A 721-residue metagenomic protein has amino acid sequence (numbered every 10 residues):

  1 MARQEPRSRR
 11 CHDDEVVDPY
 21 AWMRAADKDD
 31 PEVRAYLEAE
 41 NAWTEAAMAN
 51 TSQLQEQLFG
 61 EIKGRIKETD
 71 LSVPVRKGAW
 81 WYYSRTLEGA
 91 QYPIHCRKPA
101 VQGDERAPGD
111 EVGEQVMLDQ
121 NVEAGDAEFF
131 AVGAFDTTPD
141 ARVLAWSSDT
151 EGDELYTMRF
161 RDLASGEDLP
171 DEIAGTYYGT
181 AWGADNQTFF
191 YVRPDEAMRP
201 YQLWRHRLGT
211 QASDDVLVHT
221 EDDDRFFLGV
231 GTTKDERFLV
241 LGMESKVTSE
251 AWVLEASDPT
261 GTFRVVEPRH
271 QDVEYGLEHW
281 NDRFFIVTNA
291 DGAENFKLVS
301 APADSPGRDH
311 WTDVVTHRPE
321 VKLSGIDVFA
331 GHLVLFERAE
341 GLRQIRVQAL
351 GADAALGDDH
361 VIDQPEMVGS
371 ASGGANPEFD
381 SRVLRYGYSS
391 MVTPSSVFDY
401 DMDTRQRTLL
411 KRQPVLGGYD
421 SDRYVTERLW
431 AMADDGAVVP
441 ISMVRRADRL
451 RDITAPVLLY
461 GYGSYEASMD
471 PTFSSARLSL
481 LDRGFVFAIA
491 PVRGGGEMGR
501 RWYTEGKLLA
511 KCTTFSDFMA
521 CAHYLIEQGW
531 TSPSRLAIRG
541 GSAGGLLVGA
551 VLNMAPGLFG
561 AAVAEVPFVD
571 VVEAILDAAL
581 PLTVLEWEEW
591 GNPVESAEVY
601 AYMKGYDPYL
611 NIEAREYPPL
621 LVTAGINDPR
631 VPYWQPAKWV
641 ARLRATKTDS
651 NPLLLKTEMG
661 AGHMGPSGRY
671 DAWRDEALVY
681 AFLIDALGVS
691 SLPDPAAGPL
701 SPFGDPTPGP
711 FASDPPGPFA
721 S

Functional and structural regions predicted by a protein language model:
P31-D136, S147, F226-H279, S324-G325 (+6 more regions): Non-catalytic accessory segments flanking enzyme active sites
W81, L144-W146, F189, L239 (+3 more regions): Hydrophobic beta-strand positions that form the internal "hydrophobic ladder" of WD40/Gbeta-like beta-propeller blades
T86-P93, A124-F129, S148-T157, E172-G175 (+7 more regions): A flexible loop/linker signature enriched in serine peptidases of the S9 family
R97-P99, R159-L163, W204-G209, V253-A256 (+2 more regions): Beta-propeller blade signature
E114, Q120, D162-G175, T210-D222 (+3 more regions): Blade-edge beta-strand/turn elements of extracellular beta-propeller and related beta-sheet repeat scaffolds
M117-T138, S147-D153, A164-L169, M402-Q406 (+6 more regions): Cap/lid segment of the alpha/beta-hydrolase catalytic domain
E221-H310, V314-E320, S324, H332 (+2 more regions): Long hydrophobic segments that form regular secondary structure
I489-F703: Active-site-proximal cap/loop segments of hydrolase catalytic domains
